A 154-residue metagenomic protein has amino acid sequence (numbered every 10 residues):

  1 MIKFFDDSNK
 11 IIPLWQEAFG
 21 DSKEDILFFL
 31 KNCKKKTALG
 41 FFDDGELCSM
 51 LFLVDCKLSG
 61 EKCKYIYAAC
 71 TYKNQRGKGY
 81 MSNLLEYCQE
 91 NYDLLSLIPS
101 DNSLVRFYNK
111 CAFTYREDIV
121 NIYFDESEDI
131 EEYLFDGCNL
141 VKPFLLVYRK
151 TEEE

Functional and structural regions predicted by a protein language model:
M1-C48, I119, S127-E154: Short amphipathic alpha-helix that is part of the acyltransferase structural core
K10, N102-S103: Short alpha-helical
G40, E46-C56, K62-C70, S96: Conserved beta-strand in the GNAT
T71, R76-E90: Conserved acetyl-CoA-binding loop-helix of GNAT-fold acetyltransferases
M81, S103-L104, N121-E126: Short glycine/proline-centered loop/turn elements that form peptide/ligand docking sites
L85, E90-N102: Conserved GNAT acetyl-CoA-binding A-motif
F107-F113: Conserved active-site tyrosine of GNAT-family acetyltransferases
F113-V120: A short alpha->loop->secondary-structure connector
